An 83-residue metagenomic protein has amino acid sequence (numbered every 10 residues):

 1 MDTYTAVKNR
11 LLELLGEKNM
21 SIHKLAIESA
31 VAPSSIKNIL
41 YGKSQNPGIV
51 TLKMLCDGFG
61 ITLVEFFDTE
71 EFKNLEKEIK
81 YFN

Functional and structural regions predicted by a protein language model:
M1-M20: A short, Lys/Arg-rich alpha-helix, primarily the initiator
L12, H23, K53: Residues within the helices of the helix-turn-helix
L14, E28, I39, T69: Residues in the recognition helix of alpha-helical DNA-binding motifs
L15, A26, C56: The alpha-helix within a helix-turn-helix
N19-N38: Short alpha-helical DNA-recognition segment
N38, F67-N83: Short, charged recognition helix plus adjacent turn of helix-turn-helix-like nucleic-acid-binding domains
K43-D57: Short, basic-rich loop-to-helix N-cap that marks the start of a DNA-contacting helix
